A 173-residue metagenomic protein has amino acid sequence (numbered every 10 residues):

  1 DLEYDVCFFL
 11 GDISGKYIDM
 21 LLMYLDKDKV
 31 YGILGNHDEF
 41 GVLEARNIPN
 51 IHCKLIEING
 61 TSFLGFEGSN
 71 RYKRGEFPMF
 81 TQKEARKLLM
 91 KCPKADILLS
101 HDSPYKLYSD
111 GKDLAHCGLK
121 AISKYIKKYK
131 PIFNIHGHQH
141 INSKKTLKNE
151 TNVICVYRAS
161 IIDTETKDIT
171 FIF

Functional and structural regions predicted by a protein language model:
D1, R74-F77, T164-E165: A short, polar/proline- and glycine-enriched secondary-structure boundary/capping micro-motif
D1-I58, Y157-A159: Core catalytic region of metal-dependent phosphoesterases/phosphodiesterases, especially metallo-beta-lactamase-like
C7-D12, V30-N36, I51, I97-H101 (+3 more regions): Active-site neighborhood of phospho(di)ester-bond hydrolases with catalytic His/Asp-centered motifs
I13-D19, H37-L43, R71-R74, P104-Y108 (+2 more regions): Active-site environment of divalent metal-dependent phosphoester hydrolases
I18-M23, L89, L119-K127, K144: Short amphipathic alpha-helical segments and helix-helix/interface helices
Y31-C117, A121: Conserved catalytic scaffold of divalent metal-dependent phosphoesterases
E57-G60, K124-Y129, H140-F173: Binuclear metal-dependent phosphoesterase catalytic core
